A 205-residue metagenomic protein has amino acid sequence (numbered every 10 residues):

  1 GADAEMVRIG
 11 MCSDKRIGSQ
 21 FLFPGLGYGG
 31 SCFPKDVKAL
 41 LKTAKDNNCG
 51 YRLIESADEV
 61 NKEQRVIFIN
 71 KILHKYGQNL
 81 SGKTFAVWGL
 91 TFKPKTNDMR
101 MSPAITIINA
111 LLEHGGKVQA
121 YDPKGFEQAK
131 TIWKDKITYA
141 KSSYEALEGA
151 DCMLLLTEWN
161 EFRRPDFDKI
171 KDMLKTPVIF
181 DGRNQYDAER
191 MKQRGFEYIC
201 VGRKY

Functional and structural regions predicted by a protein language model:
G1-Y205: Structural/interface elements that position substrates and couple domains in central-metabolism enzymes
